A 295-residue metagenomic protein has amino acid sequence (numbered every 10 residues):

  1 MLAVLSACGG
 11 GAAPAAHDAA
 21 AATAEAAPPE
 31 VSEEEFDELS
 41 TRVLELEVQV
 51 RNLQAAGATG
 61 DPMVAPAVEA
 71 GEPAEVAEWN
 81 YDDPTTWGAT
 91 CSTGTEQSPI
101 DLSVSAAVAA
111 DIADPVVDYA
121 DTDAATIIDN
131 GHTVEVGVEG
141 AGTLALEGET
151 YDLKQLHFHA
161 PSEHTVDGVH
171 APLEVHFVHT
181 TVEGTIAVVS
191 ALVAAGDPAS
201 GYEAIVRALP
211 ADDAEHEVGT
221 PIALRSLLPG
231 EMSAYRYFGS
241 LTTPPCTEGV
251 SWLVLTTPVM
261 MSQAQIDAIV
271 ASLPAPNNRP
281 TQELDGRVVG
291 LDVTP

Functional and structural regions predicted by a protein language model:
V4-A7: C-terminal motif of bacterial Sec signal peptides marking the signal peptidase cleavage site
G11-A19, L46-P295: Alpha-carbonic anhydrase
A19-V31, G60: Fibrous stalk/shaft segments of extracellular and virion attachment machinery
V31-E34, E38-T41, E45, N52: Alpha-helical coiled-coil heptad-register detector
